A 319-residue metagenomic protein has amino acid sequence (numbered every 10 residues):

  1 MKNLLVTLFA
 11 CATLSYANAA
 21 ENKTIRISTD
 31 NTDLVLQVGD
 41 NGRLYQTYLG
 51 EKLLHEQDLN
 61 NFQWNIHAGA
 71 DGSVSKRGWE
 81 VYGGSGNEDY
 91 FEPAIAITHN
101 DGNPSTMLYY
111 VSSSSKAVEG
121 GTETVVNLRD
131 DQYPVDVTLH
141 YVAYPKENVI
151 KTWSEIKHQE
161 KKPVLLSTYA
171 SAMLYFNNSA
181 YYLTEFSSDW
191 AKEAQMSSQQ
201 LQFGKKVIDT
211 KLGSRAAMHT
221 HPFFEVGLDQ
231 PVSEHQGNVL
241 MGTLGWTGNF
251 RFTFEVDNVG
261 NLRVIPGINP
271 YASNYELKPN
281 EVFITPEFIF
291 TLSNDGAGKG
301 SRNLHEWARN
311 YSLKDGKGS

Functional and structural regions predicted by a protein language model:
M1-L4: Positively charged n-region of N-terminal signal peptides that target proteins for export
L8-N18: Hydrophobic h-region of N-terminal signal peptides that target proteins for export in Gram-negative bacteria
A20-T24, N258-K278: Short acidic, Pro/Gly- and aromatic-enriched capping/linker segments at domain boundaries
E21-V35, L44-E255, Y271: Polysaccharide-binding surfaces and accessory modules of carbohydrate-active proteins
V126-D130, L139-Y141, T152, P266 (+1 more regions): Short, hydrophobic/aromatic-enriched beta-strand segments in well-ordered soluble domains
K278, T285, S319: Substrate-binding cleft of carbohydrate-active enzyme catalytic domains
T291-N303: Short, Lys/Arg- and Gly-enriched loop/turn segments at beta-strand edges
G300-S319: An acidic-aromatic substrate-binding cleft motif
